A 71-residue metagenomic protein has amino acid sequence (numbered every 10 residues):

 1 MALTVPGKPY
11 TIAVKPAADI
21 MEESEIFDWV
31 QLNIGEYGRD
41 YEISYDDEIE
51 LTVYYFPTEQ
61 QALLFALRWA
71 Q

Functional and structural regions predicted by a protein language model:
M1-A18: Short glycine-/aliphatic-rich beta-strand segments at the starts of folded cytosolic domains
I20-E23, A62-L64: Short, conserved charged micro-motifs
M21-L51: Acidic, low-complexity, intrinsically disordered interaction modules
Y45-Q71: Short, compact, well-ordered microdomains
